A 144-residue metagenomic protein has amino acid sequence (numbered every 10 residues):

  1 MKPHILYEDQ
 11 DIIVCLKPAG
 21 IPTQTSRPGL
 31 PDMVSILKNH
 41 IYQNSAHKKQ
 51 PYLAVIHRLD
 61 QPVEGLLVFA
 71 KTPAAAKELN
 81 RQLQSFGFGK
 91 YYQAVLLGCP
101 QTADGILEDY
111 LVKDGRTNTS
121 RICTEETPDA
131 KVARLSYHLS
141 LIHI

Functional and structural regions predicted by a protein language model:
M1-I142: RNA pseudouridine synthases
